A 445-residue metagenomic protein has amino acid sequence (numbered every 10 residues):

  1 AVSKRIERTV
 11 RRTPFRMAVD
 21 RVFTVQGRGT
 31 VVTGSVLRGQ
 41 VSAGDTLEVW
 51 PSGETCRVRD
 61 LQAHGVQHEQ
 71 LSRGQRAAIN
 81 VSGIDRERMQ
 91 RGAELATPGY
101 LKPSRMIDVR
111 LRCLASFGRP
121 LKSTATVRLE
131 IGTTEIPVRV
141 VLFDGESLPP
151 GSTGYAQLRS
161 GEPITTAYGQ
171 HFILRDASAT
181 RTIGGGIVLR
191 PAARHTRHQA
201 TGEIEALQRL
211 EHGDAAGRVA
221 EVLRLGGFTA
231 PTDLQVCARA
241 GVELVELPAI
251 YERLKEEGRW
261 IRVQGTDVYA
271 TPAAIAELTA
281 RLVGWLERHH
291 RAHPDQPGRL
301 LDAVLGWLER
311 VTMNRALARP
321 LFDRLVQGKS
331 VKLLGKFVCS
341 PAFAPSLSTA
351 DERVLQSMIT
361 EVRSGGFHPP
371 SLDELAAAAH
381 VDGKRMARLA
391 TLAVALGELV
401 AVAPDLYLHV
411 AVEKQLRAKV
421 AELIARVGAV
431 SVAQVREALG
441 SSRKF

Functional and structural regions predicted by a protein language model:
A1-F117: Conserved catalytic-core segments of large NTP-driven translation/proteostasis enzymes
E69, G83-A401, H409-F445: C-terminal effector modules of nucleic-acid-centric enzymes and ribosome-associated factors
L406: Substrate-binding beta-hairpin/strand module that engages nucleic acids
